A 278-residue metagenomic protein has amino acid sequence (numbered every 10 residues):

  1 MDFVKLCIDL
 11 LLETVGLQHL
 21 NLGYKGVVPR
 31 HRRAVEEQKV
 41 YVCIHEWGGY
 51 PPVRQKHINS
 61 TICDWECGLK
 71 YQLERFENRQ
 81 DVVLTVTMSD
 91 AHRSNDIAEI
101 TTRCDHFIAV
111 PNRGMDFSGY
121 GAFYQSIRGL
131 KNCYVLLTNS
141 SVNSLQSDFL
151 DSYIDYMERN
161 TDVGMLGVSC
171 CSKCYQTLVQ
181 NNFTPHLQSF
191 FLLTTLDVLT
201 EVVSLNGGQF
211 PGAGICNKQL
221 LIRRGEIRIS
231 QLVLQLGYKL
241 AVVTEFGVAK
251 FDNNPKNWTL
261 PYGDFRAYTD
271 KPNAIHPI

Functional and structural regions predicted by a protein language model:
M1-I278: ER/Golgi luminal nucleotide-sugar-dependent glycosyltransferases, focusing on the catalytic module
